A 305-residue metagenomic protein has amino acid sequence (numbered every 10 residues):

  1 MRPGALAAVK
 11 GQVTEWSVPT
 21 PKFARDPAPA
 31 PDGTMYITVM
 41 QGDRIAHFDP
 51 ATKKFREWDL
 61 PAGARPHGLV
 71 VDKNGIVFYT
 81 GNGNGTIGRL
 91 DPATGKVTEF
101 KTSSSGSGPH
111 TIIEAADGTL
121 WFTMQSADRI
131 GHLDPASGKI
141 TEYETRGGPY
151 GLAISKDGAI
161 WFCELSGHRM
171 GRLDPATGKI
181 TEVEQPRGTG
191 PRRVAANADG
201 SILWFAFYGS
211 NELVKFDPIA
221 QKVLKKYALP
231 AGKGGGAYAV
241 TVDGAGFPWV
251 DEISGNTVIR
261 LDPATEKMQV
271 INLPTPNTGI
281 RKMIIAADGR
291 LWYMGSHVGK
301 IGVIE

Functional and structural regions predicted by a protein language model:
R2-K22: A short helix->beta-strand "capping" segment at the edge of beta-propeller domains
T14-S17, K54-D59, K96-K101, K139-E144 (+3 more regions): A short beta-strand motif characteristic of beta-propeller blades
T20-D32, A62-N74, S104-D117, R146-D157 (+5 more regions): Beta-rich, blade/repeat-based domains predominating in secreted/periplasmic proteins but also intracellular
M35-Q41, V77-G83, L120-S126, I160-S166 (+3 more regions): Conserved beta-strand positions in repeat-built beta-propeller and related beta-rich domains
R44-H47, G85-R89, R129-H132, R169-R172 (+3 more regions): A short loop-to-beta-strand structural motif that recurs across blades of beta-propeller domains
D49-K53, D91-G95, D134-G138, D174-G178 (+3 more regions): Short loop/turn segments that connect beta-strands within beta-propeller blades
R65-R129: A generic tandem-repeat structural signature
T278-E305: Blade-level signature of beta-propeller repeat domains, shared across WD40, Kelch, NHL, RCC1 and BNR/Asp-box propellers
